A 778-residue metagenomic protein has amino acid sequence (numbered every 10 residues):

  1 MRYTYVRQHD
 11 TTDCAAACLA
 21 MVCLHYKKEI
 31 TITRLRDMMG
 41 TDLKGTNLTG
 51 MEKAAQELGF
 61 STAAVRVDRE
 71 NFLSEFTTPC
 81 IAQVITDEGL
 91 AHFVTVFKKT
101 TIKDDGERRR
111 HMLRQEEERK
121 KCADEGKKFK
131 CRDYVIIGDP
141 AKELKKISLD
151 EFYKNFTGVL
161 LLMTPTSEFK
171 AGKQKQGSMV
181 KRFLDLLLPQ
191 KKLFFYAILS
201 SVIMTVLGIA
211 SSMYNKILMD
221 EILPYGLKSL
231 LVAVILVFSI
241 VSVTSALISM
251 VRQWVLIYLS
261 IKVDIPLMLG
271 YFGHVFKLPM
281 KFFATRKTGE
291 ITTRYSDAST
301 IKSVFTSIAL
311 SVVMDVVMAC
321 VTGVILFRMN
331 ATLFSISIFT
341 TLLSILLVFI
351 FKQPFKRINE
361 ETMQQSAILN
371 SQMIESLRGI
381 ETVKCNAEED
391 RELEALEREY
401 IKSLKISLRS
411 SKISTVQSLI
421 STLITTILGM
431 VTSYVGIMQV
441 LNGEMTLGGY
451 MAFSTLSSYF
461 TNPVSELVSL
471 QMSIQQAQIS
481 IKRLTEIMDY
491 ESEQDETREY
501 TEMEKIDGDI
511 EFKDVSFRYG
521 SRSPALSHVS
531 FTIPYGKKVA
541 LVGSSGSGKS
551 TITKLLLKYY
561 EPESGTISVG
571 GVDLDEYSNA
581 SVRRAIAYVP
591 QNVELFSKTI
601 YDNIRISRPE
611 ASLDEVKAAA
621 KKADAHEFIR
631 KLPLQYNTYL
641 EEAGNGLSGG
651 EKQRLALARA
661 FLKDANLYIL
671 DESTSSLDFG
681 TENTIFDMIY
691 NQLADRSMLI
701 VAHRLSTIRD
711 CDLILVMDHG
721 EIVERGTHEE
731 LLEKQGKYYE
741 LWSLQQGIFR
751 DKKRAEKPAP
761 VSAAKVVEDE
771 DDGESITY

Functional and structural regions predicted by a protein language model:
M1-A210, P224, K228-A233, R252 (+9 more regions): Membrane-integrated ABC transporters
E117, A123, M503-Y778: ABC-type nucleotide-binding domain
K192-L218, V234, F238, L256 (+8 more regions): Alpha-helical segments in transporter systems
F194-I248, V255, F327-T332, Y434 (+1 more regions): Transmembrane helix-loop-helix hairpins at lipid-water interfaces of multipass membrane proteins, especially the type-1
N215-K216, L256, H274-V321, R378 (+2 more regions): Juxtamembrane loop-to-helix connectors within ABC transporter transmembrane domains
L236-S245, S249, S311-E361, V431-M445 (+2 more regions): Transmembrane helices of ABC transporter permease
G273-E290, E361-R409, I481, E499-T501 (+1 more regions): Loop segments that connect adjacent transmembrane helices in multi-pass transporters
Q365, L369, E381-E388, K412 (+1 more regions): Cytosolic ends of transmembrane helices, especially the final helix of ABC transmembrane type-1 domains
